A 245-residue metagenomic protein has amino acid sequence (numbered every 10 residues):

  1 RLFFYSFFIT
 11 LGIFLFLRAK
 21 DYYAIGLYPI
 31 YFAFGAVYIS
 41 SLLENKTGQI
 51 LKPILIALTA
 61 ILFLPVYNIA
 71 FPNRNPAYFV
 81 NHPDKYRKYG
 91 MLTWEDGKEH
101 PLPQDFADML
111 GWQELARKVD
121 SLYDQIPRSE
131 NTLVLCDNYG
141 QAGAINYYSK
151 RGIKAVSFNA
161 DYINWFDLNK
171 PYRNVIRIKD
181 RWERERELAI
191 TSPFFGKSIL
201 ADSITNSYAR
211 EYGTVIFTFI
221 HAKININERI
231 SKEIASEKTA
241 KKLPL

Functional and structural regions predicted by a protein language model:
R1-Y5: Membrane-interface helix-loop-helix junctions at transmembrane boundaries of multi-pass membrane enzymes, predominantly
S6-T10, I153: Acidic/His-rich structured neighborhood in mature extracellular/periplasmic domains
I9-T47: Hydrophobic/aromatic-rich transmembrane helices and adjacent perimembrane loops
Y22, Q141, R184: Short phosphate-engaging motifs
L27-I30, F34-A36, L51-F63, A107: Juxtamembrane/interfacial segments around transmembrane helices
L42-N81: Signature aromatic-anchored transmembrane alpha helix within multi-pass, membrane-resident enzymes that catalyze glycan
Y67-I163: Short periplasmic/luminal acceptor-recognition loop of GT-C membrane glycosyltransferases, typified by
E114, K118, Y123, R151-L245: Aromatic/acidic, Gly/Pro-rich catalytic loop(s) in extracytoplasmic/lumenal soluble domains of multi-pass membrane
